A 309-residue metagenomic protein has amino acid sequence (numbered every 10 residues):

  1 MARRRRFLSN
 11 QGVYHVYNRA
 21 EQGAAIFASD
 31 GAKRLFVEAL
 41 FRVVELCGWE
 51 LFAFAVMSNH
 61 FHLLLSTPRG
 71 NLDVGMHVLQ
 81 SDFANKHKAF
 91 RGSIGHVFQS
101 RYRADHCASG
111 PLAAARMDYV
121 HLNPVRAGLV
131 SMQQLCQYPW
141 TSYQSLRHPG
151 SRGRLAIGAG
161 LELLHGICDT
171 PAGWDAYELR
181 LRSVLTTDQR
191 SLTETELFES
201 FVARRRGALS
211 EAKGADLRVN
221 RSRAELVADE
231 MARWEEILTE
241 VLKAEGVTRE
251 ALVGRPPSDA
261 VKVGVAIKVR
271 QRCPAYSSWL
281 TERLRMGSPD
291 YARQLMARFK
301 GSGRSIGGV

Functional and structural regions predicted by a protein language model:
M1-S58, S66-V309: Short Pro-Cys-Gly-centered "Cys-loop" motif that presents a nucleophilic cysteine in a tight turn
L63: Conserved N-terminal diphosphate/IPP-binding helix and adjacent helical/loop segment of trans-prenyltransferase domains
